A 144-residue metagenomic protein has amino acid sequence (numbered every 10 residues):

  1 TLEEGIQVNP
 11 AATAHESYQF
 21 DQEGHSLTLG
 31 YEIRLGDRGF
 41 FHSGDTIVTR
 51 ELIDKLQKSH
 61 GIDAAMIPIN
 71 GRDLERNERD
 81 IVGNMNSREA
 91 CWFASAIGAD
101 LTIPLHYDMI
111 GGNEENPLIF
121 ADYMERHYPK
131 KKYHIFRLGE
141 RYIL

Functional and structural regions predicted by a protein language model:
T1-H60, L138-L144: Core dinuclear metal-dependent hydrolase active-site scaffold
I47-L138: Cap/insert and terminal regions of metallo-dependent hydrolase folds
